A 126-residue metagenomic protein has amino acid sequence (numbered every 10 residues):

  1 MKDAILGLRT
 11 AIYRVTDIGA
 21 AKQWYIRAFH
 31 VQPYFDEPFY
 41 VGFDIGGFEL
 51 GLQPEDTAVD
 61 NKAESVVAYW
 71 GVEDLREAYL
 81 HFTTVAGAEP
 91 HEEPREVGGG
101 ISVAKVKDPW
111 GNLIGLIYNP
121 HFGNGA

Functional and structural regions predicted by a protein language model:
M1-K22, E49, V66-A68, P120-A126: N-terminal beta-strand motif that seeds the catalytic metal site of vicinal oxygen chelate
R9, H30, E37-F39, V66 (+2 more regions): Residue-level marker for the onset of beta-strands and adjacent loop->beta junctions in well-ordered domains
D17, A68-L113, H121: Vicinal oxygen chelate
G19-Q32: Amphipathic alpha-helical segments
V31-V66, L113-P120: Conserved short beta-strand elements that form part of the metal-binding/catalytic scaffold of enzyme active sites
E37-F39, R95-E96, N124: Residue-level "edge-of-site" marker
L52-P54, E92, G123-G125: A short, acidic/glycine-rich surface segment
